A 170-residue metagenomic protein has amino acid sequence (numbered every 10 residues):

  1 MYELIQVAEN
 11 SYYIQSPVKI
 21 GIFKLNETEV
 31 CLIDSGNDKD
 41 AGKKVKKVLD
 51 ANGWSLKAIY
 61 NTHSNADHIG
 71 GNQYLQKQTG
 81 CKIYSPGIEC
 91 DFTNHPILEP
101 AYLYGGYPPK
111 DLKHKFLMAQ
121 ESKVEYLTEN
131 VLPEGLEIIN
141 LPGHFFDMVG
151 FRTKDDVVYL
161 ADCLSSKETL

Functional and structural regions predicted by a protein language model:
M1-V30, N37-A51, T79: Zn-dependent metallo-beta-lactamase
Q6-A8, P17, A119-E121, E125-Y126 (+1 more regions): Residues that act as N-cap/strand-start positions at coil-to-secondary-structure junctions
V7-E9, L25-V30, N130-E137, K154-D156: Beta-strand-turn-beta hairpins that frame and shape the catalytic cleft of phosphate-ester-processing enzymes
A8-Y13, S35-D38, I59-T62, G135-L141: Short, flexible loop segments at the rims of nucleotide/cofactor-binding pockets, characterized by
N10, F23, D34, L49 (+5 more regions): Divalent metal-coordination and catalytic microenvironments
E29, A58, C81, D156-V157: The start of beta-strands in P-loop NTPase/AAA+ ATPase cores
V30, N37, E137-L170: Metallo-beta-lactamase
D40-K43, K47-L132: Active-site HxH/HxHxD metal-binding segment of metal-dependent hydrolases
